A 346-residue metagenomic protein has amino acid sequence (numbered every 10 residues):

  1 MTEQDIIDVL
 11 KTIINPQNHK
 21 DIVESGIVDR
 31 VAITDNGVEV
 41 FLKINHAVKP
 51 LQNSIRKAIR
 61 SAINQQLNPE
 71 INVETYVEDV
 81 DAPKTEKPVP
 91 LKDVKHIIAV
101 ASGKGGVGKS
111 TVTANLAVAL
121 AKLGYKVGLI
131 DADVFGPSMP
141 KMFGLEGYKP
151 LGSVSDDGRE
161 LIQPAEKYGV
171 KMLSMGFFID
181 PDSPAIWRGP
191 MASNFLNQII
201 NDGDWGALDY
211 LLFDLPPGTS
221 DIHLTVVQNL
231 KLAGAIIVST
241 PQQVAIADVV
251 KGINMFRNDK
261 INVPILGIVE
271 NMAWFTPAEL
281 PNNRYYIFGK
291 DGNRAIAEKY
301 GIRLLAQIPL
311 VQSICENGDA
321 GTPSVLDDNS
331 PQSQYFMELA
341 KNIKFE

Functional and structural regions predicted by a protein language model:
M1-D29: N-proximal, solvent-exposed amphipathic alpha-helical segments enriched in charged/polar residues
L10, V28, V94, G105 (+10 more regions): Residue-level signature of catalytic and energy-coupling elements of molecular machines, predominantly ATP/GTP-dependent
E24-I27, A32-A101: Extreme N-terminal, non-catalytic leader segments that precede Walker-type/kinase nucleotide-binding cores
Q52, R56-I59, D209-Y210, P216-Q307 (+1 more regions): Conserved catalytic-core segment of NTP-binding enzymes
I97-D133: Walker A/P-loop phosphate-binding motif and the immediately C-terminal alpha-helix
L120, K126-D182, I200: Phosphate-binding loop that captures ATP/GTP phosphates
P150-S153, M175-M191, N197-T225: Switch II (G3) loop of P-loop NTPases
A320-S330: C-terminal boundary of histidine-terminating zinc-finger modules
